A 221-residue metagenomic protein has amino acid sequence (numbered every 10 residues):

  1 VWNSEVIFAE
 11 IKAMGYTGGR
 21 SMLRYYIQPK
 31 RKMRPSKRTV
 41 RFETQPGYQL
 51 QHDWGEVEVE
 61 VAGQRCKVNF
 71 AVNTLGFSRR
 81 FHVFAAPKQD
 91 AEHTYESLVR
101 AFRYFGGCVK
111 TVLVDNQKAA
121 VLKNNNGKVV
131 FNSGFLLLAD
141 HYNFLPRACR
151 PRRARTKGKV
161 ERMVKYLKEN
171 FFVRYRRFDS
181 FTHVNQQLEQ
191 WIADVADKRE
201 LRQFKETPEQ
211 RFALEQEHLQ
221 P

Functional and structural regions predicted by a protein language model:
V1-I11: Short, charged amphipathic recognition helices of the HTH superfamily and cognate SANT/SANTA-like modules
A9-S21, Y25-F81, Q89-S97: Mobile-element integrase/transposase regions, centering on the N-terminal DNA-binding/Zn-coordinating module
H93-V112: Short, basic/hydrophobic alpha-helical segments
C108-G127: Acidic/histidine-rich, metal-coordinating catalytic segments
V114, N125-N126, P146-K168, V184: RNase H-like two-metal-ion nuclease catalytic core shared by retroviral integrases and related mobile-element nucleases
L136, D140-K157, R176-F178: RNase H-like polynucleotidyl transferase catalytic core
V164-P221: Active-site-proximal acidic segments at structured loop/helix or strand boundaries that coordinate catalytic metals
